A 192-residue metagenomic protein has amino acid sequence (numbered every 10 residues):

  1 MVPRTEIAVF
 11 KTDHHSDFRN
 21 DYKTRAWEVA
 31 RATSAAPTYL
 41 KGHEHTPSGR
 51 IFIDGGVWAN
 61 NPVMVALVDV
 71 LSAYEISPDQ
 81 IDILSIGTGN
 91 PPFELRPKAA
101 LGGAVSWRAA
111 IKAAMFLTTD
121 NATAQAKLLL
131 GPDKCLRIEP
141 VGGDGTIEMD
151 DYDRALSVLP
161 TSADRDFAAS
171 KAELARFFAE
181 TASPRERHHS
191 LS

Functional and structural regions predicted by a protein language model:
M1-S192: Conserved catalytic cores and adjacent C-terminal regulatory segments of lipid-metabolizing esterases/lipases
